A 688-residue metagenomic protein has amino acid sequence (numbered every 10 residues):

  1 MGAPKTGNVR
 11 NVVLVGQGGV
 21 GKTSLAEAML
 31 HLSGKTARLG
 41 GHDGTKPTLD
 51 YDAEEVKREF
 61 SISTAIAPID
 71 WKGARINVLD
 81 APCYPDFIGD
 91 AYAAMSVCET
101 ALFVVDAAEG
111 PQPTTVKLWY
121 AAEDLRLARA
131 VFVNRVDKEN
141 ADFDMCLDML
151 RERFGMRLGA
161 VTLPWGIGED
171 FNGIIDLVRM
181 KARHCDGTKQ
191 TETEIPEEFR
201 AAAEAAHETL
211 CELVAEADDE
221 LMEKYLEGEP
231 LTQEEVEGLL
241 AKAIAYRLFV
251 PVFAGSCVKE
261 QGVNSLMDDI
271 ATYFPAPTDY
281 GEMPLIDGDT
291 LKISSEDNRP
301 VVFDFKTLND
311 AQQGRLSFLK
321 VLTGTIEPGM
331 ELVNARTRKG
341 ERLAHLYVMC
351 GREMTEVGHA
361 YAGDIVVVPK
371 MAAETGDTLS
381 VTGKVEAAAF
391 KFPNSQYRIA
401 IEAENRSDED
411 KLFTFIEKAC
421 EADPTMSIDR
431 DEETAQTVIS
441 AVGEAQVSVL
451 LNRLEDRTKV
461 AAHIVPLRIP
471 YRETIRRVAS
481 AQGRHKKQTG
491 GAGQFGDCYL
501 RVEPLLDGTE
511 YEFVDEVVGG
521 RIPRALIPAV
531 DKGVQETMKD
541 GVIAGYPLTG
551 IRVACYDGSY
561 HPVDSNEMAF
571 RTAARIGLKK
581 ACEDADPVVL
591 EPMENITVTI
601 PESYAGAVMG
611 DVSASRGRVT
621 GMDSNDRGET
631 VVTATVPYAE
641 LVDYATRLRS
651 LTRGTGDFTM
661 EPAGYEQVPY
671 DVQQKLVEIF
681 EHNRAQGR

Functional and structural regions predicted by a protein language model:
M1-R688: Structural and coupling elements of P-loop NTPases
